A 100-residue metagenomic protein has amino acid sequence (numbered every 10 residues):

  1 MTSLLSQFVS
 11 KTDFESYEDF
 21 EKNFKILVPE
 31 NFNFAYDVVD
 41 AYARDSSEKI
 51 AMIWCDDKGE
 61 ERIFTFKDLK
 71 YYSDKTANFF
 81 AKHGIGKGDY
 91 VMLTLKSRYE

Functional and structural regions predicted by a protein language model:
M1-I26: N-terminal presequences and immediately downstream first alpha-helices
T2-S10, E30-M52: A short N-terminal helical cap/helix-turn-helix that marks the beginning of AMP-binding/adenylate-forming
T12-E15, F34, F64: Short coil/turn linker and secondary-structure boundary residues
E18, R44-S46, K58: A generic structural signal for short, solvent-exposed coil/turn residues that cap or connect secondary-structure
K25, P29, F66: Short gly/ser-rich anion-binding loops that grip negatively charged ligand groups
N31, A35, Y72, E100: Hydrophobic (often cysteine-bearing) scaffold residues that line and stabilize catalytic clefts of nucleotide/cofactor
E48, M52-Y99: Conserved AMP-binding/adenylate-forming core of the ANL superfamily
